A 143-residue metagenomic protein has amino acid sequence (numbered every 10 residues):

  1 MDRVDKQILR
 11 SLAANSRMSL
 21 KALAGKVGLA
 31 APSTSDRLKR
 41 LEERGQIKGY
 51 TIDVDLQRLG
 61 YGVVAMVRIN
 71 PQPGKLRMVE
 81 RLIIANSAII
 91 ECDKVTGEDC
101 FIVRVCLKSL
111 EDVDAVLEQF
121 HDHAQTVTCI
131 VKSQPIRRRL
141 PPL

Functional and structural regions predicted by a protein language model:
M1-L143: A compositional/biophysical signature of low hydrophobicity enriched in polar/charged and small residues
